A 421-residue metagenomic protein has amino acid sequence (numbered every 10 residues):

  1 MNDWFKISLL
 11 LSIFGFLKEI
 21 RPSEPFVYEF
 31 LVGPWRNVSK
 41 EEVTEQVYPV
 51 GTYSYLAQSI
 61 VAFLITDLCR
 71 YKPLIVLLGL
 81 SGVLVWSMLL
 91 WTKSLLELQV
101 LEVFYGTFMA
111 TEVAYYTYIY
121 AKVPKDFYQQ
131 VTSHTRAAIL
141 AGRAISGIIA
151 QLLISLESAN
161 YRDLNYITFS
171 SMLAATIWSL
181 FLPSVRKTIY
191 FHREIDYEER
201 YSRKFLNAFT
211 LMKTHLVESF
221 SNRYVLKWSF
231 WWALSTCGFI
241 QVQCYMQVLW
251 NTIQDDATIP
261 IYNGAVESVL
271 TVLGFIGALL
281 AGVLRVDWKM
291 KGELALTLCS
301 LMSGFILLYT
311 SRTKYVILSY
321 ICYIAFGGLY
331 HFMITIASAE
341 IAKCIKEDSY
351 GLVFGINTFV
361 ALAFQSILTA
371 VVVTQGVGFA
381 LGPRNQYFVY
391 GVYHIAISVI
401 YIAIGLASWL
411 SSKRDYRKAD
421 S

Functional and structural regions predicted by a protein language model:
M1, S184-W231, T252: Juxtamembrane intracellular "pre-TM" segments in multi-pass secondary transporters
M1-A57, V85-M88, F104, E112-V113 (+2 more regions): Helix-loop boundary and gating motifs at the non-cytosolic
D3-L10, S23, M88-L101, T111 (+3 more regions): Helix-loop junctions at membrane interfaces in 12-TM secondary transporters
Y48-Q58, F127-S158, S171-A175, S235 (+2 more regions): Glycine-rich segments within core transmembrane alpha-helices of 12-TM secondary carriers
A57-L95: Conserved MFS/SLC helix-loop-helix module at the cytosolic interface between two early adjacent transmembrane helices
A57-Y71, I154-L156, I276-K291: Helix-to-loop junctions at the C-terminal end of transmembrane segments in multipass secondary transporters
V100-A141: Cytoplasmic helix-loop-helix junction between adjacent transmembrane helices in 12-TM secondary transporters
R162-F181, Y387-L406: Symmetry-related core transmembrane helices of the 12-TM Major Facilitator Superfamily/SLC fold
